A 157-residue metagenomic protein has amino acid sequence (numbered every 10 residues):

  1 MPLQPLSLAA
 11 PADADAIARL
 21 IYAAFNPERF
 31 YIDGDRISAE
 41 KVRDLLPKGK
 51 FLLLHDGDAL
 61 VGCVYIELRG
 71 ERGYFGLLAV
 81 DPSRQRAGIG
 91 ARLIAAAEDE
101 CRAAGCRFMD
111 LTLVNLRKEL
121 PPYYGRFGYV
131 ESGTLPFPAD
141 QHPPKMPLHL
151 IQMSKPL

Functional and structural regions predicted by a protein language model:
Q4, L8-A14, A18-S83, I94-A96 (+3 more regions): Acetyl-CoA-dependent GNAT
G49, P147-Q152: Short hydrophobic/aromatic beta-strand or adjacent loop that forms the aromatic wall/cage of a ligand/substrate-binding
Y74, G105, P147-H149: Short loop/turn motifs at secondary-structure junctions
V80, V114-N115: Short amphipathic helical patch at the helix-1/turn junction of helix-turn-helix
A87: Flexible nucleotide-binding loop
A91: Residues forming the Rossmann-fold NAD(P)(H) cofactor-binding site
C101-L113: Conserved GNAT acetyl-CoA-binding A-motif
D110-V114, P121, G125-L148: Conserved catalytic-core motifs of GNAT/GCN5-like acyltransferases
